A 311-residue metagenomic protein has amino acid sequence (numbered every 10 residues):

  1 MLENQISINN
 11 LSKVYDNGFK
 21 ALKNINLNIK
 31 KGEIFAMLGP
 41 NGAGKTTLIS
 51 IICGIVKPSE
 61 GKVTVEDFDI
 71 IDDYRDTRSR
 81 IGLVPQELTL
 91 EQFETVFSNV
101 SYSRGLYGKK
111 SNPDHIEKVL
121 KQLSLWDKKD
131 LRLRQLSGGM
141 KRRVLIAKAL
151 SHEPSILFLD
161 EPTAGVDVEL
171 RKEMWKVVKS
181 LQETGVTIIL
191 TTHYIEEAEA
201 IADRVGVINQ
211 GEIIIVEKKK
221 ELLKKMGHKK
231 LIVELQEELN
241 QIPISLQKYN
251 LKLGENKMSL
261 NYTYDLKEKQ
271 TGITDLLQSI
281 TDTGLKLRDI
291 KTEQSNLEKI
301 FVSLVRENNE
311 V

Functional and structural regions predicted by a protein language model:
G61-D72, T77: Conserved ABC transporter NBD signature motif
S101, G105-K128: Conserved ABC ATPase "signature" region
E153: Conserved catalytic motifs of ABC-family nucleotide-binding domains
L157-D160: Catalytic Walker B motif of ABC-type/P-loop ATPase nucleotide-binding domains
W175-Y264: ABC transporter nucleotide-binding domain
L231-L304, V311: Short, charged/small-residue-rich alpha-helical element at the C-terminal edge of ABC transporter nucleotide-binding
